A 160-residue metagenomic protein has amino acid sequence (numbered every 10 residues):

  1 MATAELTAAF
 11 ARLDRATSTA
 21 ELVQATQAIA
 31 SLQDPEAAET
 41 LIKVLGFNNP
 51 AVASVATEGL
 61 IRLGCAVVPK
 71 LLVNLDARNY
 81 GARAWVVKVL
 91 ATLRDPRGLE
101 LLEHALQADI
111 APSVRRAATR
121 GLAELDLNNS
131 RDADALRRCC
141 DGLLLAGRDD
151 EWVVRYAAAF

Functional and structural regions predicted by a protein language model:
M1, T19-D34, K43, A51-A66 (+5 more regions): Structural detector for internal amphipathic alpha-helices that build alpha-solenoid repeat scaffolds
M1-A4, A11: Short, Lys/Arg-enriched, disordered terminal segments
L6, A38, V68, G98-L99 (+1 more regions): Core helices of alpha-solenoid repeat scaffolds
A8-A16, T40-N48, K70-R78, L101-D109 (+1 more regions): Alpha-solenoid HEAT/Armadillo-like helical repeat scaffolds in large eukaryotic proteins
R138, G142-F160: Hydrophobic secondary-structure block in the mid-to-C-terminal portion of proteins
